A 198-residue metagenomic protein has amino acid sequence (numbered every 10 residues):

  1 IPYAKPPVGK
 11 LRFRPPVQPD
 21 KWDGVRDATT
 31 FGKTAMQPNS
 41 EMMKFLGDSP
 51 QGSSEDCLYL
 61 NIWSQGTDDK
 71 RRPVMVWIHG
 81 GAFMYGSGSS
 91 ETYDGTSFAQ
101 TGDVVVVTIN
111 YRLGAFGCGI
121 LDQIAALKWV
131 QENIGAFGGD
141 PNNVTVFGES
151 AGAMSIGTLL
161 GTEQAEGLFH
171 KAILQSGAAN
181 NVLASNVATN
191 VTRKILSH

Functional and structural regions predicted by a protein language model:
P2-L121, P141: Non-catalytic accessory segments of hydrolases
G24-D48, P141-N143, M154-H198: Mature extracellular catalytic domain of secreted serine hydrolases with alpha/beta-hydrolase catalytic cores
L60, G119, F147-S150, L160: Serine-hydrolase catalytic core recognition
P73, F137-E149: Alpha/beta-hydrolase fold nucleophile elbow
F83, E149-T158: Glycine-rich nucleophile elbow surrounding the catalytic serine of serine-hydrolase chemistry
T92, I124, S185-T189: Short, surface-exposed alpha-helical segments at coil->helix boundaries
G117-A136, K194: Alpha/beta-hydrolase active-site loop
